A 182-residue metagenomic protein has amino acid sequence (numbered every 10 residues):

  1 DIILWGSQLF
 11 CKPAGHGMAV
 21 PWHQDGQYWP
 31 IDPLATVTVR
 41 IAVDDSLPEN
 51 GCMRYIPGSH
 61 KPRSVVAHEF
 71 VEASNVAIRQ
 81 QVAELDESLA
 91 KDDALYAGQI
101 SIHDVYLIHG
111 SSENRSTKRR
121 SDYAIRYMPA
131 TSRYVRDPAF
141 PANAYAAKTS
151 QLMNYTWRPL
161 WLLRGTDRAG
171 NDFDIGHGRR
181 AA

Functional and structural regions predicted by a protein language model:
D1-R54: Conserved double-stranded beta-helix
P13, L47, P62, P129-T131: Feature marks short, surface-exposed loop/turn motifs that line or immediately flank catalytic pockets and channel
G17, C52-M53, V65-H68, Y134-A139: Short aromatic-enriched loop/helix-cap "lid" or pocket-rim segments at secondary-structure transitions that line
Q24, A73-L89, R119, D137-A146: Short, surface-exposed loop/helix-turn segments at secondary-structure junctions that function as lids/hinges flanking
D25-T36, S88-A90, L95, K118-R119: A short beta-loop-beta micro-motif enriched in histidine and acidic residues
S46-S112: Double-stranded beta-helix
I100, Y106-A182: Non-heme Fe(II)/2-oxoglutarate
